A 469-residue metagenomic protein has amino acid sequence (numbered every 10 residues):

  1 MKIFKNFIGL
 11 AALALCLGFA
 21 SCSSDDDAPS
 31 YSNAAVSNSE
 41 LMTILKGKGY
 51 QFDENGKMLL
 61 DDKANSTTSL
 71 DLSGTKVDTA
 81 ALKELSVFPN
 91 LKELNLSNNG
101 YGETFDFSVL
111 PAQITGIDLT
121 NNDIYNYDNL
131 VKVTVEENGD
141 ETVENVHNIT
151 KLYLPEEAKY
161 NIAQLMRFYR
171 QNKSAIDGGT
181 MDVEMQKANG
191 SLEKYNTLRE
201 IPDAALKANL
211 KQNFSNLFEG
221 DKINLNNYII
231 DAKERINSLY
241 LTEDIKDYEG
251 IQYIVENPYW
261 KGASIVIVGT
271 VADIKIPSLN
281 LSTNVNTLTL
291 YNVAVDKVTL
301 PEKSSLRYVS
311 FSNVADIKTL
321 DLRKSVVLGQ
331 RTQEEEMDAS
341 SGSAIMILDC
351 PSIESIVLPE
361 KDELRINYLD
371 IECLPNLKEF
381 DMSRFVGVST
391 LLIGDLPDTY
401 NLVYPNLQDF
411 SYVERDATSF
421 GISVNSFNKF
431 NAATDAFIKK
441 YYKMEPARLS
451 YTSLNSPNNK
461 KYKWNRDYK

Functional and structural regions predicted by a protein language model:
M1-G9: Bacterial N-terminal signal peptides that target proteins for export
K2, C22-E84, E93, D123 (+6 more regions): N-terminal capping/linker segments that flank leucine-rich repeat
L17-S21: C-terminal motif of bacterial Sec signal peptides marking the signal peptidase cleavage site
T67, A80-L82, G102, I114 (+15 more regions): Surface-exposed or flexible loop/turn and strand-edge residues in extracellular/cell-surface modules
T68-L72, L94-L96, T115-L119, T150-L152 (+11 more regions): Conserved hydrophobic beta-strand positions in leucine-rich repeat
S73-S108, A112-D118, N126: Post-signal peptide N-terminal segment of secreted/secretory-pathway proteins
T75, N99, N122, P155-A158 (+13 more regions): Conserved "Asn-ladder"/turn position within leucine-rich repeats
L82-V87, F105-A112, Y127-N145, I162-A175 (+9 more regions): A structural signal for leucine-rich repeat
